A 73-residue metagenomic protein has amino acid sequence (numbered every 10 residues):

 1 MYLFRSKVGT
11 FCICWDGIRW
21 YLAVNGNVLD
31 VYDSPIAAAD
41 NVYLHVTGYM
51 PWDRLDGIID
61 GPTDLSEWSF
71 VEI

Functional and structural regions predicted by a protein language model:
M1-S6, S69-F70: Short, basic/low-complexity N-terminal boundary segments at the transition from targeting/disordered tails
F4-V28: Short aromatic-glycine-(Arg/Gly/Cys) micro-motifs in beta-strand/loop hairpins
D33-I73: Mixed-charge, Lys/Arg-enriched low-complexity segments
